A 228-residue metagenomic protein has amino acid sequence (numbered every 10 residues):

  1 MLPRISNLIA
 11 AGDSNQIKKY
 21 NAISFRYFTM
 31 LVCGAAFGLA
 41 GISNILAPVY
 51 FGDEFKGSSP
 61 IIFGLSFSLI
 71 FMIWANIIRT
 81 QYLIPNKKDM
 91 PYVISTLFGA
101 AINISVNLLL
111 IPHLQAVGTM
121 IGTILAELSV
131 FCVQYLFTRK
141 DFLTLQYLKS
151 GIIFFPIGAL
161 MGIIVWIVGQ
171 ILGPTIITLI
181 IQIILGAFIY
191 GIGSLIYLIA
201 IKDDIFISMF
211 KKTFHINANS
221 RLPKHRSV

Functional and structural regions predicted by a protein language model:
M1-F25, T29-V32, R79-P85: Helix-loop junctions and terminal segments of transmembrane helices in multi-pass membrane transport/translocation
M1-L8, N44-E54, I171-L172, L198 (+1 more regions): Helix-terminus/linker motif at the lipid-water interface of multi-pass membrane proteins
K18-I73, I104-L108, P112, A159 (+1 more regions): Alpha-helical transmembrane segments of multi-pass membrane transport and lipid-handling proteins
F37, P60-K87, P91-I111, A116-T138 (+1 more regions): Short runs within selected transmembrane alpha-helices of multi-pass transporters and secretion channels
L39, T80, N107, Q134 (+5 more regions): Structural signal for membrane-spanning alpha-helices in multi-pass inner-membrane proteins, emphasizing helix cores
G57-I61, Q146, S150-F154, G158 (+1 more regions): Residue-level signature of transmembrane alpha-helical entry/exit and packing/kink sites in multi-pass membrane
L97-N103, I152-W166: Hydrophobic membrane-spanning alpha-helices of multi-pass integral membrane proteins
W166-V228: Membrane-proximal transmembrane or re-entrant/amphipathic helices at the cytosolic face
